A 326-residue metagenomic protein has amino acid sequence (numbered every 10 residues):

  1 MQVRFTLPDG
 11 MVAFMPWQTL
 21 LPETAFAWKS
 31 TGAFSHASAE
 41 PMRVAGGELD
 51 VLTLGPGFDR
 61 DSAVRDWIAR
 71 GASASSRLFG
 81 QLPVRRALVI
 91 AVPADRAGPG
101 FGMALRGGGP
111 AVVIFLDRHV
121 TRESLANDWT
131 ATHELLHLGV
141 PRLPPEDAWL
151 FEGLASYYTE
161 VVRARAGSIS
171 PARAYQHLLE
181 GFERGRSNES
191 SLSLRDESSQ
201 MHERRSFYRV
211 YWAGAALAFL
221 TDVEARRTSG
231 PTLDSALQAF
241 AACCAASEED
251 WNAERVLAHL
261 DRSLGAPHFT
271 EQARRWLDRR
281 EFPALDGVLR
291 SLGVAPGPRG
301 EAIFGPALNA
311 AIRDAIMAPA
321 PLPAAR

Functional and structural regions predicted by a protein language model:
M1-G55, S62: Intrinsically disordered, low-complexity linkers and stems that provide flexible hinges in membrane-associated
P22-A27, S75, P83-A104, S156-E160 (+1 more regions): Carboxylate/His-rich catalytic cores and anion/metal-binding grooves
E40-D147: Juxtacatalytic substrate-recognition/specificity segment
F58-R70, T121-A126, T130, P145 (+7 more regions): Soluble non-cytosolic domains of exported or imported proteins
E146-A216, D222, Q238, C244-S247: Acidic/His/Gly-enriched intrinsically disordered linker/tail segments that often contain short helix/coil "MoRF-like"
A155, A218, P231, L260 (+1 more regions): Hydrophobic, well-ordered secondary-structure elements that form the walls of internal hydrophobic environments
R165-A174, A225-L233, S263-T270: Structural helix-adjacent loops and short alpha-helical linkers that scaffold large soluble proteins
A245-R326: Beta/coil-rich, acidic/histidine-enriched accessory regions frequently appended to metallopeptidases
